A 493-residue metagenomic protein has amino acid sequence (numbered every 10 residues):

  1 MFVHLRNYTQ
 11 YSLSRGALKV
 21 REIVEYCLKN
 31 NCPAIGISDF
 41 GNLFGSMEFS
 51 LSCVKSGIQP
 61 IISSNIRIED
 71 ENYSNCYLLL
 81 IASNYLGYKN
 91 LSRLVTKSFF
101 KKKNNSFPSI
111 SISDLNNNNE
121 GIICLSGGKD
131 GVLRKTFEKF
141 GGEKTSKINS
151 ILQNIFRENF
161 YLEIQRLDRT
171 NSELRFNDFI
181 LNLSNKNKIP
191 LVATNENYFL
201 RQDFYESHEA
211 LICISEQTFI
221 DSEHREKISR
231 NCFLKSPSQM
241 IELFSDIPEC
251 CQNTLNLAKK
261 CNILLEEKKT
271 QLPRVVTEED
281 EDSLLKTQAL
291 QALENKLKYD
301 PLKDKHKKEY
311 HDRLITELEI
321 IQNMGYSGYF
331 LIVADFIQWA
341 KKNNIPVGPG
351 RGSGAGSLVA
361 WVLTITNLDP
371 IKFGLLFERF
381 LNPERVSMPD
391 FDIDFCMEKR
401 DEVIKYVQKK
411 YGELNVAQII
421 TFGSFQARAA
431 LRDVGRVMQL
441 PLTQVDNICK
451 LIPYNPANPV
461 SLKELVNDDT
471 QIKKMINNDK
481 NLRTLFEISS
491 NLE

Functional and structural regions predicted by a protein language model:
M1-E493: Alpha-helical scaffold/interaction cores of sigma-54-like transcription cofactors and many family A DNA polymerases
